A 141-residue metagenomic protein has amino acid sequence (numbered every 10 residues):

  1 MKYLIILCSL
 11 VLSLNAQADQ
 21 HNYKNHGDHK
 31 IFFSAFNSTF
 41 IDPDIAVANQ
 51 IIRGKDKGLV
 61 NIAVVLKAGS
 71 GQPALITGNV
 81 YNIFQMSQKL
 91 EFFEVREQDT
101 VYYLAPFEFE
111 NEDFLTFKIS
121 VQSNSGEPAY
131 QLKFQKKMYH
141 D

Functional and structural regions predicted by a protein language model:
Y3-L14: Sec-dependent N-terminal signal peptides
Q20-K55: Transition segment at domain starts
L59-V65, L104-P106: Short edge beta-strand/loop segments characteristic of extracellular beta-sandwich folds
N79-M86: Change "in extracellular beta-sheet-rich domains … of secreted and cell-surface proteins" to "in beta-sheet-rich domains
V95, Q135-D141: Short beta-strand edge segments in extracellular beta-sheet folds
E97-L104: Aromatic sugar-binding surface patches on proteins that engage polysaccharides or sugar-phosphate polymers
L115-Q122: Short, aromatic- and glycine-rich surface loops/edge beta-strands on solvent-exposed regions
S123-Y130: Short acidic/polar inter-strand loop motif in beta-rich domains
